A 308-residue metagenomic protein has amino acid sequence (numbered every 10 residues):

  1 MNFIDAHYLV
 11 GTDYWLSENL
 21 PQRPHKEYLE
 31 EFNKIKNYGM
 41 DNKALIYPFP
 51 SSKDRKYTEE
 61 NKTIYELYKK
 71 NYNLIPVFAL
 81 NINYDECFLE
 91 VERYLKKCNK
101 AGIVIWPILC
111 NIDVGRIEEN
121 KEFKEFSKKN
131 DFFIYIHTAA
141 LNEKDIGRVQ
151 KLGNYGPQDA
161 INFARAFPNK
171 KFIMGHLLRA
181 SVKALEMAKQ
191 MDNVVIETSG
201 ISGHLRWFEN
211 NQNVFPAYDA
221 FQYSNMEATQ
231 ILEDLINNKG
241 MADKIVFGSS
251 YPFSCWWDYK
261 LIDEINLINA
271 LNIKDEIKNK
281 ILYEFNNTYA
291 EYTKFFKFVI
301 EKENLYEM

Functional and structural regions predicted by a protein language model:
M1-K43, E92-R93, D234-V246, S254-M308: Mid-to-C-terminal alpha-helical segments outside catalytic/metal-binding sites
N2-L9, G156, F163-A166: A generic "structured core" feature
I4-Y8, A44-Y47, I75-F78, A101-I105 (+4 more regions): Hydrophobic faces of well-ordered beta-strands that scaffold small-molecule active sites in alpha/beta enzyme cores
G11-Y14, S51-D54, I82-E86, C110-N111 (+4 more regions): Active-site environment of divalent metal-dependent phosphoester hydrolases
Y14-S17, K144-R148, N154-P157, V182-M191 (+4 more regions): Histidine/acidic-residue-rich catalytic or RNA/ligand-binding cores of hydrolases and nuclease-related proteins
R55-Y155, D219: Active-site gating/metal-coordination segments in enzymes
Y57-L74, A164-P168, A188-G200, E264-N269: Short, electropositive alpha-helical surface patch
P107-I117, I173-R179, D219-T229: Active-site glycine- and acidic-residue-rich loops that bind and position anionic ligands or nucleotide-like cofactors
